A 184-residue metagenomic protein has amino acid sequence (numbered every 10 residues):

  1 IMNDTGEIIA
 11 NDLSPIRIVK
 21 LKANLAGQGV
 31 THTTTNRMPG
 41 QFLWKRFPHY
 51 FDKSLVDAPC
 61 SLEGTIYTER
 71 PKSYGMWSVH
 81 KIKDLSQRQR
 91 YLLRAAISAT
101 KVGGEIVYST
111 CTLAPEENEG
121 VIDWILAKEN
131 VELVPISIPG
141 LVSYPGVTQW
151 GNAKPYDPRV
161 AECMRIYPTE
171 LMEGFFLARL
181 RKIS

Functional and structural regions predicted by a protein language model:
I1-S184: S-adenosylmethionine
